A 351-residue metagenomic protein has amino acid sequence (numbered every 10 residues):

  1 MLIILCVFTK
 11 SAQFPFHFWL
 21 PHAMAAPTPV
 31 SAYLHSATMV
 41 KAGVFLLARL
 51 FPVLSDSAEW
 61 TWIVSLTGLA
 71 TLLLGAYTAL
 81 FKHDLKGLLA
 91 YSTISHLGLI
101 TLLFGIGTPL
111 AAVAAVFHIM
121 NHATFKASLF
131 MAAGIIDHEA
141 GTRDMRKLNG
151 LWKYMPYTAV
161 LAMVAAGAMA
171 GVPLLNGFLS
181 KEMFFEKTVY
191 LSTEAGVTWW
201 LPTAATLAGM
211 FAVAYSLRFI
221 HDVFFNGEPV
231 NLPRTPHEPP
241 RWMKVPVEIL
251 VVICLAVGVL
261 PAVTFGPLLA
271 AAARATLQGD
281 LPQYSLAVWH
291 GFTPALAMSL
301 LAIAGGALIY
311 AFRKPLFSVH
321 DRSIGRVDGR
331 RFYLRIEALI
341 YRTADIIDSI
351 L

Functional and structural regions predicted by a protein language model:
M1-P239: Hydrophobic transmembrane alpha-helices and their helix-loop junctions in integral membrane proteins
K41, A123, V251, L255 (+1 more regions): Alpha-helical transmembrane spans of integral membrane proteins, capturing the lipid-embedded, hydrophobic core of TM
G75, N226, V230-W242, A256-A275: Membrane-embedded and interfacial regions of multi-pass energy-transducing membrane proteins
K126, M210-L217, G258, S299-V319: Hydrophobic alpha-helical membrane-embedded segments
A162-A170, P246-F265: Hydrophobic alpha-helical membrane-insertion segments
V172-V189, V259-Q278: Membrane-helix interface motif
P240-V251, D345-L351: Loop-to-transmembrane boundary segments
V263-L301, L308-L351: Aromatic-capped, Gly/Pro-kinked transmembrane alpha-helices
